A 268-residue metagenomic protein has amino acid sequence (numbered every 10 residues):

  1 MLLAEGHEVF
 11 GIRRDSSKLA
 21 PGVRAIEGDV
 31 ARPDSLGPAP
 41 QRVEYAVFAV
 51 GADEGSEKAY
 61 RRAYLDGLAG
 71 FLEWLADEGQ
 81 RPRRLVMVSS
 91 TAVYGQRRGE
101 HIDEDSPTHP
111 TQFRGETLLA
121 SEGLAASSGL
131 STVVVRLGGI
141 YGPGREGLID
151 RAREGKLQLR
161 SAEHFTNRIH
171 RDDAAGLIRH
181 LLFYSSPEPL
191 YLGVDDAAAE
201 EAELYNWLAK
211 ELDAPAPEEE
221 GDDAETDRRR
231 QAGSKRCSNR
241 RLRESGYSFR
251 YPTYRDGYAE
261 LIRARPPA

Functional and structural regions predicted by a protein language model:
V23-W74: NAD(P)H-binding glycine-rich loop region in Rossmannoid oxidoreductase-like domains and their noncatalytic homologs
L72-T111: Conserved Rossmann-fold NAD(P)-dependent oxidoreductase catalytic core, especially the SDR/UDP-sugar
R98-V134: Catalytic helix-loop patch of NAD(P)-dependent Rossmann-fold dehydrogenases
H109-Q112, G138-G139, P143, S161-I169: Glycine-rich "substrate-gating" loop/helix at the edge of Rossmann-like oxidoreductase active sites
L119, S128, Y141-G155, H180-Y191 (+1 more regions): Glycine/proline-rich active-site loop of Rossmann-fold NAD(P)-dependent oxidoreductases
G147-D150, R160-L182: Substrate-positioning beta->alpha
L177-H180, Y184-R230: Mid/C-terminal beta-alpha module of Rossmann-like enzyme folds, strongest in SDR-family dehydrogenases/epimerases
R230-A268: C-terminal amphipathic/interface module of NAD(P)-dependent oxidoreductases and related NAD-binding regulators
